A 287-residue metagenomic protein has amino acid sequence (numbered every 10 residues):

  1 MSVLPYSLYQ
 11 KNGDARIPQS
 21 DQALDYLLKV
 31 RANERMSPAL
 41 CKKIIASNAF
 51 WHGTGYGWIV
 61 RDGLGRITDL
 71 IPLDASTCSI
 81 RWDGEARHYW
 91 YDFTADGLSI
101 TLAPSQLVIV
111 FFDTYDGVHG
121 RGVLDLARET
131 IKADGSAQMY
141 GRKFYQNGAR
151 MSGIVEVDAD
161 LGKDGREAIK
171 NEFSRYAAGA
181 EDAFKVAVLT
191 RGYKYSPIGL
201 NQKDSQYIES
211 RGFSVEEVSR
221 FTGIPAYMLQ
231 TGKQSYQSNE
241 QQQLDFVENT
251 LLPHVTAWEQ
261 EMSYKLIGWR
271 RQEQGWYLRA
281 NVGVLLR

Functional and structural regions predicted by a protein language model:
M1-Y207, R211-F213, E217-R220, I224 (+1 more regions): Structured, contiguous alpha/beta core segments that scaffold functional sites
S2-Q10, L251-S263, R279: A broadly tuned "polar low-complexity/structure-edge" signature
A183, E261, E273-Y277: Active-site lining segments that contact anionic ligands and/or coordinate catalytic metals
R191-Y193, K233, L285: Residues that form or immediately flank small-molecule/cofactor binding pockets and catalytic motifs
S196-G268, Q272: A beta-strand-loop signature enriched in Asp, Gly, Thr, and Trp that corresponds to the sialidase/neuraminidase Asp-box
L278, L285-R287: Charged substrate- and nucleic-acid-binding regions of tRNA-handling and nucleotidyl-transfer enzymes, centered on
